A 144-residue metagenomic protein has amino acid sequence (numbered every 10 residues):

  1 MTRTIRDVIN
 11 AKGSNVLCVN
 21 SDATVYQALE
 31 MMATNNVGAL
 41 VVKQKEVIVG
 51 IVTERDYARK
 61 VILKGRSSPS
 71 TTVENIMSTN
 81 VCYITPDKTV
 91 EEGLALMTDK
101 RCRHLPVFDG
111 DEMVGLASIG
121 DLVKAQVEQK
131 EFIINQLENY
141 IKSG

Functional and structural regions predicted by a protein language model:
M1-S14, T53-Y83, T89-T98, I119-G144: Tandem CBS (Bateman) regulatory domains
T2-T4, L29, V47-V49, S67-P69 (+1 more regions): Short, flexible segments with low predicted structural confidence
V16-L17, A39-L40, V49, E74-N75 (+2 more regions): Structural motif
C18-N36, K43, Y83-R101, F108: The conserved cystathionine-beta-synthase
A23-Y26, E46, N75-I76, D111 (+1 more regions): Residue-level signal for alpha-helical context at structural boundaries
Q27, G50, K60: Short acidic/glycine-rich loop or secondary-structure boundary segments that cap or lie
M32-N35, L40-D56, M97, L105-G120: A glycine-centered beta-loop-beta connector
T79-N80, R103-G115, I141-G144: Short flexible/disordered coil segments
